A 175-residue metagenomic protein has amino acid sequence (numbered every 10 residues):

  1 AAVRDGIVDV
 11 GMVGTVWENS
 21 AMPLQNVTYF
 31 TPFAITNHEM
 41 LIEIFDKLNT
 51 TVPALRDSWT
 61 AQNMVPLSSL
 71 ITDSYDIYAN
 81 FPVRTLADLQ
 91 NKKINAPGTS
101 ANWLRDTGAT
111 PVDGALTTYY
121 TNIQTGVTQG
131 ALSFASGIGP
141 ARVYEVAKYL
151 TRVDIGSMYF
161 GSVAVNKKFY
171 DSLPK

Functional and structural regions predicted by a protein language model:
A1-I42, V52-K175: N-terminal secretory/targeting leader peptides
I44-D46: Ser/Thr/Gly-rich flexible loops in soluble cytosolic domains mediating phosphotransfer, phosphorylation
